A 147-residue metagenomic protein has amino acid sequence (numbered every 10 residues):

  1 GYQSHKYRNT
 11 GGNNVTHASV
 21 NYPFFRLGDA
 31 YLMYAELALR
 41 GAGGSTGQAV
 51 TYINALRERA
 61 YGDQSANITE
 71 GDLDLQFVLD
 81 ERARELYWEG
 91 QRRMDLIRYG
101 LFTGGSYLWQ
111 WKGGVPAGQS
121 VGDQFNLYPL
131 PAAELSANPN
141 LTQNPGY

Functional and structural regions predicted by a protein language model:
G1-L27: Flexible, polar/acidic helix-loop-strand segments at domain edges
H5, I53, M94: A broad, low-specificity signal marking well-ordered, structured residues that form hydrophobic/aromatic
H17, N21-Y22, R57, I68-Y147: Long, intrinsically disordered, low-complexity segments
Y22-L56, L75-Y87: Extended, hydrophobic/aromatic-rich amphipathic alpha-helical segments that build helical scaffolds
D63-N67: Boundary/linker segments of alpha-helical solenoid repeat arrays
